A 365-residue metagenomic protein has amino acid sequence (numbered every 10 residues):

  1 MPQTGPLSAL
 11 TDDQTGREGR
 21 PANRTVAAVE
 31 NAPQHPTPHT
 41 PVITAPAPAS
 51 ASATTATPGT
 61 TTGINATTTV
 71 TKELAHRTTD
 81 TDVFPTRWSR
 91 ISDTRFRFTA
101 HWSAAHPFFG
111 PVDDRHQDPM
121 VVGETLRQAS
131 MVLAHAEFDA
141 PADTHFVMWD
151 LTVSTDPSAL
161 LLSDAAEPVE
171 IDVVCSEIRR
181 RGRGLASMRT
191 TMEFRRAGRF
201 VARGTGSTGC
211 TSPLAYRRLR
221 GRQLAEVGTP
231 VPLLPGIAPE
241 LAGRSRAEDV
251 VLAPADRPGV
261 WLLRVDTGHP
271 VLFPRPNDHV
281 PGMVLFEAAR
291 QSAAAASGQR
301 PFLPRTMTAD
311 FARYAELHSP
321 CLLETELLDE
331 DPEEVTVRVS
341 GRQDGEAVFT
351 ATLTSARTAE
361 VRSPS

Functional and structural regions predicted by a protein language model:
M1-D114, G209-L272, P364-S365: Non-catalytic linker/capping segments at the edges of enzyme domains
G5, M283, V361: Basic, ligand-binding patches in group-transfer machinery, especially extracytoplasmic/periplasmic segments
F98-A104, A142-T152: A short glycine/small-residue-enriched secondary-structure motif
Q117-H145, V280-F302: Active-site helix/loop of acyl-thioester processing domains in fatty-acid/polyketide metabolism, spanning hotdog-fold
H145-M148, S154-S163, G206, R218-G221: A cross-family "folded-core" feature that marks the main globular domain of proteins
L151-A197, R305-A347: Hydrophobic beta-sheet segments that form the core/acyl-binding groove of ACP/CoA-dependent acyl-chain-processing
R180-E226, T336-S365: Mixed-charge, glycine-accented linear interaction segment located at domain edges/termini
A247-L322, R338-S340: Acidic/His-leaning functional-site neighborhoods
